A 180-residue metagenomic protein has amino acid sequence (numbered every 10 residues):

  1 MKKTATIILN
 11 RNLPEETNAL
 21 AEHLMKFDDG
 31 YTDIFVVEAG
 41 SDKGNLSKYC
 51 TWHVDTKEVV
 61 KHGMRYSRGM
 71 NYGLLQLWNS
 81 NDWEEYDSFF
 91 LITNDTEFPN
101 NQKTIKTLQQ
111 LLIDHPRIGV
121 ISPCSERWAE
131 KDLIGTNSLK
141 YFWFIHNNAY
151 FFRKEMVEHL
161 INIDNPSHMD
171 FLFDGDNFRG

Functional and structural regions predicted by a protein language model:
M1-E22: N-proximal low-complexity "stem/linker" segments adjacent to membrane-targeting elements
I8, F35-V37, T93, S122-C124: Short beta-strand segments
L9, Y31-D42, D55-V59: Short beta-strand/loop segment that forms part of the nucleotide-sugar
P14-T17, D42-S47, E130-K131: Short, charged/polar "capping" segments at the starts of alpha-helices and the immediately preceding loops
E22-T32: Short, acidic, metal-binding catalytic loop of nucleotide-sugar glycosyltransferases
D42-Y86: Active-site-proximal specificity loops/subdomain of glycosyltransferases
E84-P99: Short beta-strand-to-loop acidic/aromatic patch adjacent to the donor-nucleotide binding site
E97-F178: Conserved catalytic core of nucleotide-sugar-dependent glycosyltransferases
